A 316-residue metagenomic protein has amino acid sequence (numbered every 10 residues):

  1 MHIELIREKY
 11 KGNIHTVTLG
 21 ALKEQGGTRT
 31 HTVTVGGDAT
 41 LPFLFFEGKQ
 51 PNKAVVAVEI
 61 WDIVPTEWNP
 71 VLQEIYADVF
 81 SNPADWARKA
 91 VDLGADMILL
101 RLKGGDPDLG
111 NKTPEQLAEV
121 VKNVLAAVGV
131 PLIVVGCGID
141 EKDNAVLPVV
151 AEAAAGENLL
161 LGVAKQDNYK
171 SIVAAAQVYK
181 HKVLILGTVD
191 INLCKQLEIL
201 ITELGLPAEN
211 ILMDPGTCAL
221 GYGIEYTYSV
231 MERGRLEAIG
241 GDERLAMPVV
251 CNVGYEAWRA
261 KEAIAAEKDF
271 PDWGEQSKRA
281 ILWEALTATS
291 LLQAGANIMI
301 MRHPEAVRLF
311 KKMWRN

Functional and structural regions predicted by a protein language model:
M1-A77: N-terminal amphipathic alpha-helix/helix-capping segment at the start of soluble metabolic enzymes
R7-K11, V55-D85, L109-K112, G136-D140 (+3 more regions): Active-site mouth loops of central-metabolism enzymes
N52-V56, G94-D96, V128-L132, A155-L159 (+4 more regions): Short, well-ordered coil/turn segments that N-cap beta-strands
E67-V71, A95-V124, V128, V134-E141 (+2 more regions): Glycine-rich, proline-tolerant flexible connector loops at the mouths of alpha/beta enzymes
S81-K103: Catalytic domains of carbohydrate-active enzymes, especially glycoside hydrolases
L99-R101, G110, P131-I139, E157-Y169 (+2 more regions): Catalytic beta/alpha-barrel core
D167-M313: Catalytic alpha/beta core domains of metabolic enzymes, predominantly
